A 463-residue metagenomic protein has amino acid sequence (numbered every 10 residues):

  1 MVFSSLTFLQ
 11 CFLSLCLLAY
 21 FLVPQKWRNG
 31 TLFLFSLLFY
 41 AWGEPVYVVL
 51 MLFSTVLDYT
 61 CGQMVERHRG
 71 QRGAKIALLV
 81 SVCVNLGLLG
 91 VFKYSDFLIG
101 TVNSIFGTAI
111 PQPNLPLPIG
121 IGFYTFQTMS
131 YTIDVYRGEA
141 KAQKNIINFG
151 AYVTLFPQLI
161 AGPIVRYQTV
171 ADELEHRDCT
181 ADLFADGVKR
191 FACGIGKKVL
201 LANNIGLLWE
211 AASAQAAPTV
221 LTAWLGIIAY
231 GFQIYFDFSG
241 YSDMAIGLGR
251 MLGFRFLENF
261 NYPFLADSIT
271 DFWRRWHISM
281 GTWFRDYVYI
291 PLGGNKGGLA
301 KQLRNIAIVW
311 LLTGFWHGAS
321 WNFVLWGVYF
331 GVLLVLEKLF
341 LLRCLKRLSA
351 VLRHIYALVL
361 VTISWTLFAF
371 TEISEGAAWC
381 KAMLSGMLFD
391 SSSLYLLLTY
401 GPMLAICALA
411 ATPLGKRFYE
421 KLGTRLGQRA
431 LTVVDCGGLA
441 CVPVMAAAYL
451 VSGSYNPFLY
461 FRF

Functional and structural regions predicted by a protein language model:
M1-R462: Membrane-embedded transmembrane alpha-helical bundles that form the catalytic cores of multi-pass lipid-modifying
